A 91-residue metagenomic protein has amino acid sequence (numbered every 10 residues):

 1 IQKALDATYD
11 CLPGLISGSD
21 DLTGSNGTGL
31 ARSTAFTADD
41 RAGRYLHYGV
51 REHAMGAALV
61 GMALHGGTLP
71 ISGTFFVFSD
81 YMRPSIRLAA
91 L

Functional and structural regions predicted by a protein language model:
I1-L91: Thiamine diphosphate
